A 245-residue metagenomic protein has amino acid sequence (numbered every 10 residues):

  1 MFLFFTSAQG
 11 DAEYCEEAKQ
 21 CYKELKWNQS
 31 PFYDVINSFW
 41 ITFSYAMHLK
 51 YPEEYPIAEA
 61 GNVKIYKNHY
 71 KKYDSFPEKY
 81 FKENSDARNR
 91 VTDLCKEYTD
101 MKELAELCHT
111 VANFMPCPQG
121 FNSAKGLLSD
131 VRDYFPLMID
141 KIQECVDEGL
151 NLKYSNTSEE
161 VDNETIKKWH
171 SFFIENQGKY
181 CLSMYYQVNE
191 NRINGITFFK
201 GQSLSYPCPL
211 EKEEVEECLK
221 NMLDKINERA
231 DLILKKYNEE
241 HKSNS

Functional and structural regions predicted by a protein language model:
M1-C95, T99: Intrinsically disordered, low-complexity N-proximal targeting/linker segments that flank membranes
D100-E103, C218: Short, surface-exposed beta-strand/turn "edge" patches of beta-sheet domains
E103-F114: Secondary-structure capping and boundary motifs in well-ordered enzyme cores
P118: Hydrophobic, well-ordered secondary-structure elements that form the walls of internal hydrophobic environments
F121-A124: Short, glycine-/Ser/Thr-/acidic-enriched flexible segments
G126-S245: C-terminal, well-folded lobe of enzymatic/effector domains
